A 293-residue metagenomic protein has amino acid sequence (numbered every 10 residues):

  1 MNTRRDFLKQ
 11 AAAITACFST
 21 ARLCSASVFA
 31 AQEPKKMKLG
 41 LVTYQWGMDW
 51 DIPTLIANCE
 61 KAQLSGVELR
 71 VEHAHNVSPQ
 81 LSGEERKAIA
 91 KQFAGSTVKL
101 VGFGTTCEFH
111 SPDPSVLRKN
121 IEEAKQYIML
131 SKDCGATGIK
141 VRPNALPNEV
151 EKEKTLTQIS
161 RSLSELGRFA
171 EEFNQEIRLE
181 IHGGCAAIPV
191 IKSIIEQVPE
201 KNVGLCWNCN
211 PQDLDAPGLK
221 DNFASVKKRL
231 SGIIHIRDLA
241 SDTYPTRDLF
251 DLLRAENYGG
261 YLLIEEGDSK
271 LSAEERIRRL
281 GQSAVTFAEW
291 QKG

Functional and structural regions predicted by a protein language model:
N2-G40, G47-A62, A187-G293: Histidine-acidic metal/acid-base catalytic patches
A11-S19, I56, E60, A90-G102 (+2 more regions): Active-site acidic/histidine proton-transfer and metal-coordination neighborhood in alpha/beta enzyme cores
Q45-G47, V71-H73, C107-F109, P143-P147 (+4 more regions): Active-site-proximal loop/turn and secondary-structure-junction residues that shape catalytic pockets, frequently
D51, E85, K119, E123 (+5 more regions): Soluble or luminal CAZymes and related metallo-dependent hydrolases
S65, T137, G232: Receiver (REC) domain switch/active-site residues of two-component response regulators
E68, G102-G104, K140, H235 (+1 more regions): Conserved beta-strand positions in the central sheet of alpha/beta enzyme cores
R70-A88, N144-V150: Glycine-rich, proline-tolerant flexible connector loops at the mouths of alpha/beta enzymes
S78-S82, P112-L117, V150-T155, P217-G218 (+1 more regions): Short, solvent-exposed loop/turn segments at secondary-structure boundaries
